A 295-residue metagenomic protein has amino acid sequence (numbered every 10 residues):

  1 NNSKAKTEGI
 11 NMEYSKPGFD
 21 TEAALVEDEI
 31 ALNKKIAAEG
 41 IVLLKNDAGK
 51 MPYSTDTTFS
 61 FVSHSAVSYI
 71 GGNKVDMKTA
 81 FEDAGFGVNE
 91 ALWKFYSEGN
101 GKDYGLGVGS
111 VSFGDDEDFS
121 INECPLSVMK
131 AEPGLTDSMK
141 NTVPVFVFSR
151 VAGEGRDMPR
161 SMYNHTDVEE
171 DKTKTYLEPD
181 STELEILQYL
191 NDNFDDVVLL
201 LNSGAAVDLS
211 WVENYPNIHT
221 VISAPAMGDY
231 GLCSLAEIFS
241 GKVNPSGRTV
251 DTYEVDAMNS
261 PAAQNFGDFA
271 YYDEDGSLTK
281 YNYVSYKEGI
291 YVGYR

Functional and structural regions predicted by a protein language model:
N1-R295: C-terminal non-catalytic regions of proteins with extracellular/luminal or membrane-system context
